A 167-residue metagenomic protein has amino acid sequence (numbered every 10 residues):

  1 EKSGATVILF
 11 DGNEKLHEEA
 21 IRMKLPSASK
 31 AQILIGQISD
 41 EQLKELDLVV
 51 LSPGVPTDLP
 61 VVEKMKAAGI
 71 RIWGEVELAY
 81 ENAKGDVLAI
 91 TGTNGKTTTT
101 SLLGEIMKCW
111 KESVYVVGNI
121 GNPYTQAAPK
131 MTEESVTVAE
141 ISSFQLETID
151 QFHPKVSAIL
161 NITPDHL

Functional and structural regions predicted by a protein language model:
E1-G74, L78: N-terminal leader/targeting and accessory segments in enzymes
E41-K44, P53-L167: Phosphate-binding loop of NTP-binding sites
